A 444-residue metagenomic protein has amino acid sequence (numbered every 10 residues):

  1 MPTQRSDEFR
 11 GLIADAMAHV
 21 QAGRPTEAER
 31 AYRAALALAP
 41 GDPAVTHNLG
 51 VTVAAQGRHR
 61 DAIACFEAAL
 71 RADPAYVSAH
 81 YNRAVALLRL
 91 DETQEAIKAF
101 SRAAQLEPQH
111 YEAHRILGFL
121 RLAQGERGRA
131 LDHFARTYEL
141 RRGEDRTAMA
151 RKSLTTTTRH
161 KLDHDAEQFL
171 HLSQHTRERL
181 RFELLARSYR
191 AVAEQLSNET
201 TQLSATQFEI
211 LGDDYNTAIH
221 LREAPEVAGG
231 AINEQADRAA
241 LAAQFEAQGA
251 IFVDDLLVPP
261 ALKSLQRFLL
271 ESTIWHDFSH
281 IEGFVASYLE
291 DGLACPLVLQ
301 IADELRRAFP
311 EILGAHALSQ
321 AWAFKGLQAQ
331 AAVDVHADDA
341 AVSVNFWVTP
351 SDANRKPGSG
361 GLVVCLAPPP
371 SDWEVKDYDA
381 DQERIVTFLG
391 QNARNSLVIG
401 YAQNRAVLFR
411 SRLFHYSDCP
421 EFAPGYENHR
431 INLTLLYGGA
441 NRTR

Functional and structural regions predicted by a protein language model:
I13-Q21, A44-A55, S78-R89, E112-F119: Conserved alpha-helical positions within TPR/SEL1-like repeat arrays
Q109-Q244: Fe(II)/2-oxoglutarate
I219-L313, F324, Q330: Non-heme Fe(II)/2-oxoglutarate
G314-R444: Catalytic core of non-heme Fe(II) oxygenases with the double-stranded beta-helix
